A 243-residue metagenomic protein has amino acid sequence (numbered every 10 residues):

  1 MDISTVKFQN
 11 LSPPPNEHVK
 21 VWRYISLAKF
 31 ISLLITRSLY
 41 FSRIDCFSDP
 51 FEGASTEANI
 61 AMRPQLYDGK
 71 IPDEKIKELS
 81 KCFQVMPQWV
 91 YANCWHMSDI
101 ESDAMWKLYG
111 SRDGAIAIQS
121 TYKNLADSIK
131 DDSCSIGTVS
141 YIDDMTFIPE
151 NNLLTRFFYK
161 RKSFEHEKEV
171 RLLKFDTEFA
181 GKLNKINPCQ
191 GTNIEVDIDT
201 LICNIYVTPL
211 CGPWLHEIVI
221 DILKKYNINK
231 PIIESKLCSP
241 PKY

Functional and structural regions predicted by a protein language model:
M1-Y243: Partner-binding and oligomerization surfaces adjacent to conserved cores of proteins that assemble macromolecular
